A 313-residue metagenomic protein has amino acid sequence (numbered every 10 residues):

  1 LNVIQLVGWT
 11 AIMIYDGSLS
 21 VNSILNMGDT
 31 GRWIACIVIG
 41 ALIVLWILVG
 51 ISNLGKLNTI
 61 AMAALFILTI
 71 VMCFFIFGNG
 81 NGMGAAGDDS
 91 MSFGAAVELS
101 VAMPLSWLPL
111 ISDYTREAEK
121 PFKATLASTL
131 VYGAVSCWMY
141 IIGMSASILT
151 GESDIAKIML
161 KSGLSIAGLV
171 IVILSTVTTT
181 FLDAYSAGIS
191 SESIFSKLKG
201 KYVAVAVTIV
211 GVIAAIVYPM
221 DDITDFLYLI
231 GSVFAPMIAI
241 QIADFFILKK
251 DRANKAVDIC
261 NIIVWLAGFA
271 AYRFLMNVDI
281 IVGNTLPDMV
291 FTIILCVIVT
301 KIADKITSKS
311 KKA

Functional and structural regions predicted by a protein language model:
L1, I24-V49, A63-C73, F93-P109 (+2 more regions): Transmembrane alpha-helical segments of multi-pass small-molecule transport proteins
L1-M27, V177-S193: Hydrophobic transmembrane alpha-helices that form the core helical bundles of multi-pass secondary transporters
D16-N26, I39-A61, F77-M83, D113-E119 (+2 more regions): Membrane-water interface regions at transmembrane-helix termini and the short interhelical loops of multi-pass membrane
S20-A35, S52-A61, I155-A167, S191-A206 (+3 more regions): Transmembrane helix-loop boundary segments of multi-pass membrane transporters
I34-V38, I43-I76, G87-D88, S128-Y132 (+2 more regions): Membrane-interface loop-to-helix entry segments
V49-T59, A86, S106-A134, E152-A156 (+2 more regions): Hydrophobic, small-residue-rich membrane helices and short re-entrant helix-turn-helix hairpins that build
F75-N79, A86-I148, L160-F181, A256-Y272: Hydrophobic, membrane-embedded alpha-helices of multi-pass small-molecule transporters
D88, A239-A313: C-terminal membrane-solvent junction of multi-pass transporters and transport-like membrane proteins
